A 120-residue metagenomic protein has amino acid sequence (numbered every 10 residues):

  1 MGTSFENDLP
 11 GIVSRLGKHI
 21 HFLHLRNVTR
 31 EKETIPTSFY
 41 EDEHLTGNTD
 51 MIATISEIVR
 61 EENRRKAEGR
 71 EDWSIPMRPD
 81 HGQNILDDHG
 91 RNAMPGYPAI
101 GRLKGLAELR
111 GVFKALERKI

Functional and structural regions predicted by a protein language model:
M1-I120: Histidine-acidic metal/acid-base catalytic patches
